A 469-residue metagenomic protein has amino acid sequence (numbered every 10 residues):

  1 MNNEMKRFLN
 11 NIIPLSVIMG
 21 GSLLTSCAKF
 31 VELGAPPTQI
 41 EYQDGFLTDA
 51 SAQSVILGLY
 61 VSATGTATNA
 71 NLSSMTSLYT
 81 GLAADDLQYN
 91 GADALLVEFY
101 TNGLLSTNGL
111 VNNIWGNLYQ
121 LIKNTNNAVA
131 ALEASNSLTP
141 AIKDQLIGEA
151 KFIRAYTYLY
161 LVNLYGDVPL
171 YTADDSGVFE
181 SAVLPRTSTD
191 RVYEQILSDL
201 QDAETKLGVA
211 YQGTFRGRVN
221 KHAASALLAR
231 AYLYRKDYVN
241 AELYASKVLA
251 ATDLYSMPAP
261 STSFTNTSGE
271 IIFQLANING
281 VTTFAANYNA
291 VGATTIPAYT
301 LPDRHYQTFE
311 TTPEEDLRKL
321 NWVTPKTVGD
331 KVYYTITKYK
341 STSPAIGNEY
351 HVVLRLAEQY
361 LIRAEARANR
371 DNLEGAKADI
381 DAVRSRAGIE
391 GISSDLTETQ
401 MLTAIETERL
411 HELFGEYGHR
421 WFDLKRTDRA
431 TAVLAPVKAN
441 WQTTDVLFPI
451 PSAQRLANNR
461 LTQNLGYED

Functional and structural regions predicted by a protein language model:
N2, S26-C27, Q195, F284 (+2 more regions): Long, intrinsically disordered, low-complexity segments
N2-K6, I12, L23-L78, R460-D469: Acidic, glycine-rich segments characteristic of secretory precursors and extracytoplasmic regions
I40-Y42, A70-G91, G208-Y288, I392-T399: Short, surface-exposed recognition loops and adjoining beta-strand edges that mediate ligand/DNA contacts, enriched
Q53, V61, D93-Y165, T205-Q212 (+3 more regions): Conserved, well-structured interaction surfaces
L96, E242-L356, E412, K438 (+1 more regions): Hydrophobic-face positions in mid-chain alpha helices that act as interaction patches
